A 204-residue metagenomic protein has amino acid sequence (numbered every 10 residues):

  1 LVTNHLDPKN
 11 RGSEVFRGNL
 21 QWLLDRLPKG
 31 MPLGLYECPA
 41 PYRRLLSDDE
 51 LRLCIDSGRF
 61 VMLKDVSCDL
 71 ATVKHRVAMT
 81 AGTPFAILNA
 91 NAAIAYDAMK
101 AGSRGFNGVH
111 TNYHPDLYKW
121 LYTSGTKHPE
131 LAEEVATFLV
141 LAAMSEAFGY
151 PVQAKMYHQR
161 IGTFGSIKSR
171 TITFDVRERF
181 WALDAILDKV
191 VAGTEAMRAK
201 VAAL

Functional and structural regions predicted by a protein language model:
L1-R43, M197-K200: Active-site beta->alpha loop and helix N-cap motifs at the rims of alpha/beta catalytic domains
W22-K29, C38-G149: Catalytic alpha/beta core domains of metabolic enzymes, predominantly
P32-L33, F85, S166: Secondary-structure boundary/capping residues
L35-P39, R59, S169-T173: Glycine-rich phosphate-binding "P-loop"
S103, H110-L204: C-terminal alpha-helical cap/extension of soluble enzyme domains
